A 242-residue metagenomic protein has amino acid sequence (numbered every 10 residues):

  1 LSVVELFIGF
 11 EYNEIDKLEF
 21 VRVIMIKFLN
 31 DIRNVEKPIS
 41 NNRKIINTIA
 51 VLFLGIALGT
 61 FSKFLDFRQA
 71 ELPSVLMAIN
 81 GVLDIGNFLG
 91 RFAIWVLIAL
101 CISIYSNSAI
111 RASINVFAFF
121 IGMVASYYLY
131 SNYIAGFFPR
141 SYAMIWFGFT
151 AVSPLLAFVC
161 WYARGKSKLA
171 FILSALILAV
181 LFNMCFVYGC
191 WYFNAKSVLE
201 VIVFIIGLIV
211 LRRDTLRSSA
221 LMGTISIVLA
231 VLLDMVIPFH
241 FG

Functional and structural regions predicted by a protein language model:
L1-M25: N-terminal amphipathic/basic-hydrophobic helices that include classical n-h-c signal peptides and signal-anchor
I26-V124, Y128: N-terminal topogenic module of multi-pass integral membrane proteins
A93-S103, F149-W161, I202-G207: Hydrophobic cores of alpha-helical transmembrane segments in multi-pass inner/ER membrane proteins, independent
I114-M123, I172-L181, S218-A230: Central hydrophobic cores of alpha-helical transmembrane segments in multi-pass integral membrane proteins
Y128-N194: Membrane-proximal helix-loop-helix units in multi-pass membrane proteins
L155-A170, L208-M222, L232-D234: Membrane-water interface at the C-terminal end of transmembrane alpha helices
C185-S197, F204-A220: Membrane-helix boundary connector in multi-pass membrane proteins
L232-G242: Juxtamembrane boundary at the C-terminal end of a transmembrane helix
